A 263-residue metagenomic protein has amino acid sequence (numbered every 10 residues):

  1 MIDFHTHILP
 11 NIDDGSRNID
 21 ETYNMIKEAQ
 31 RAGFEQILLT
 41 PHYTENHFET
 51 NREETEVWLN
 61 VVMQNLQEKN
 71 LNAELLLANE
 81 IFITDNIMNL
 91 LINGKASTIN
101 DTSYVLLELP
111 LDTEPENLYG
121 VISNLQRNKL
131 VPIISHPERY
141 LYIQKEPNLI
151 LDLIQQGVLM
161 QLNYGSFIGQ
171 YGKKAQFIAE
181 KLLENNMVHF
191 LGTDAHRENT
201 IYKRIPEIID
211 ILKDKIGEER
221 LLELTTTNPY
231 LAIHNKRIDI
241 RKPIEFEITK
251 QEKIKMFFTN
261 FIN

Functional and structural regions predicted by a protein language model:
M1-L71: An N-terminally biased module of ancient metal coordination in phosphate/nucleic-acid-related enzymes
I2-F4, L38-T40, L76-N79, I133-S135 (+2 more regions): Active-site neighborhood of phospho(di)ester-bond hydrolases with catalytic His/Asp-centered motifs
H7-L9, H42-Y43, A78-F82, P110-D112 (+4 more regions): Active-site beta-loop-alpha junctions enriched in small/polar residues
Q30, Q126, L183-E184: Non-catalytic positions within long, well-ordered alpha-helices that form the structural scaffold/packing of enzyme
F48-T55, K69-E74, T200-T226: Short acidic, glycine/proline-enriched helix-loop-strand junctions
E49-Q161, E245-N263: Extended substrate/RNA-proximal surfaces in nucleic-acid metabolism proteins
M187-K203: Short acidic/histidine-rich active-site segments
D210-N263: Mid-to-C-terminal alpha-helical segments outside catalytic/metal-binding sites
